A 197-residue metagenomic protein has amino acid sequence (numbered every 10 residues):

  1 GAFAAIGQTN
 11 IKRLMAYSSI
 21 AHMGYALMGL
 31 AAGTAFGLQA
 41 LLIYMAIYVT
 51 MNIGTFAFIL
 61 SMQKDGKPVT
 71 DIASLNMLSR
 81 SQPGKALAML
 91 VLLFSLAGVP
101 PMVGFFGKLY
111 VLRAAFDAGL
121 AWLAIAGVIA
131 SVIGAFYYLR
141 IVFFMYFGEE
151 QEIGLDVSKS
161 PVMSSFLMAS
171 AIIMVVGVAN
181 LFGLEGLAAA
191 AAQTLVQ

Functional and structural regions predicted by a protein language model:
G1-Q197: Alpha-helical transmembrane segments of multi-pass membrane proteins predominantly involved in bioenergetics
